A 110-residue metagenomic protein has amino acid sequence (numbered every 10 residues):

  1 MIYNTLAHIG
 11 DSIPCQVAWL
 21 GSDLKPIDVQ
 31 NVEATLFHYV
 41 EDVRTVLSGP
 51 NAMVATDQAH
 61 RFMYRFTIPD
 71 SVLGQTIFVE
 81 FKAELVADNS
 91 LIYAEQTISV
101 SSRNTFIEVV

Functional and structural regions predicted by a protein language model:
M1-V110: Contiguous segments within soluble domain cores/interaction surfaces
